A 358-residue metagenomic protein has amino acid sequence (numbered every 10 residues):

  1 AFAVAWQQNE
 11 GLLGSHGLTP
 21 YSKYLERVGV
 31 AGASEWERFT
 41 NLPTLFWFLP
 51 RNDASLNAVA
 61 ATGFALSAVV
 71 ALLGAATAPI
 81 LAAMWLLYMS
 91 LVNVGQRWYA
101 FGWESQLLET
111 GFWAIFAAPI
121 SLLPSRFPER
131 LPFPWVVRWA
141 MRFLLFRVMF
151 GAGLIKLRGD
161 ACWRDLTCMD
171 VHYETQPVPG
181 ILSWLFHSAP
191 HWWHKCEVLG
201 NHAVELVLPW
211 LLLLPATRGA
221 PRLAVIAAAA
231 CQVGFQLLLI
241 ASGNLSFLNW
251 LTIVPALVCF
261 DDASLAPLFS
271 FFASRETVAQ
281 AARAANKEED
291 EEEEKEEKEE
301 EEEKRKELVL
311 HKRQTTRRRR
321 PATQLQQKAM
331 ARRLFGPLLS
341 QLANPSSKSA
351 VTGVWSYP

Functional and structural regions predicted by a protein language model:
A1-E289, E303-P358: Alpha-helical membrane-anchoring segments
E292-E297: Long, acidic low-complexity intrinsically disordered regions
